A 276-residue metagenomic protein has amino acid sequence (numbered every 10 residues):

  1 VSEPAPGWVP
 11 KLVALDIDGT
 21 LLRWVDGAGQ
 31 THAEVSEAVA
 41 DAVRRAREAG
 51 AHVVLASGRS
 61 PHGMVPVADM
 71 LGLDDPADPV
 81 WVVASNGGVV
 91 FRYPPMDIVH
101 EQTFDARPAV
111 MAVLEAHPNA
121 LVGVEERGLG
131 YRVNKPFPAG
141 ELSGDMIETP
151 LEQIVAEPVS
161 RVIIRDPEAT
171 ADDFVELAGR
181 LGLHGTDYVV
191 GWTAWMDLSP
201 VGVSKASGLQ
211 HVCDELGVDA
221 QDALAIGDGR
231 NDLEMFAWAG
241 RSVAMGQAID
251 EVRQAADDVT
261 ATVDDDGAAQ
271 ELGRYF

Functional and structural regions predicted by a protein language model:
V1-I17, L21, R44, E48 (+1 more regions): Non-catalytic pre-domain segments flanking phosphatase-related domains
E3-P4, W8-L12, S36, S199-F276: Mg2+-dependent phosphoryl-transfer enzymes with acidic/Ser/Thr/Gly-rich catalytic loops
V9-G29, L55, F236: Asp-based phosphoryl-transfer active-site loop
K11, V25-R47, G246: Basic, amphipathic juxtamembrane/active-site segments that coordinate anionic phosphate or diphosphate groups
E37-A139: Active-site phosphate-binding/coordination module
A46, S57, N86, V162 (+3 more regions): Residue-level signal for inorganic ion chemistry
Q102, I147-T149, V259-T262: Short acidic-hydrophobic, aromatic-tinged amphipathic segments that line or gate anion-handling sites
A112, A116-I226, R230-M235: Conserved acidic, metal-coordinating active-site core of Asp-based, Mg2+-dependent phosphoryl-transfer enzymes
